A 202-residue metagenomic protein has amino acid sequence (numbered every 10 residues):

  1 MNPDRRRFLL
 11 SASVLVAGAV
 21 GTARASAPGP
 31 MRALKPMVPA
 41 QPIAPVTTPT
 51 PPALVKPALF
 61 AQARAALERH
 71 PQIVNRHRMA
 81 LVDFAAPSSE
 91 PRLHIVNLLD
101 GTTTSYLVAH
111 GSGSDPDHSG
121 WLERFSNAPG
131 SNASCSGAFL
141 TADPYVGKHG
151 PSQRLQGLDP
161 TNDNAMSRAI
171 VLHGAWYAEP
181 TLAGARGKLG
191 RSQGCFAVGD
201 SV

Functional and structural regions predicted by a protein language model:
M1-V16: N-terminal secretory signal peptides and thylakoid transit peptides that target proteins across membranes
N2, F196-A197: Short aromatic/basic micro-patch
A17-G21: Hydrophobic h-region of N-terminal signal peptides that target proteins for export in Gram-negative bacteria
A23-A33: Signal peptide processing junction and immediate N-terminal pro/mature segment of secreted/exported proteins
M31-Q193, S201: Cell wall/extracellular polymer interaction/catalysis modules
